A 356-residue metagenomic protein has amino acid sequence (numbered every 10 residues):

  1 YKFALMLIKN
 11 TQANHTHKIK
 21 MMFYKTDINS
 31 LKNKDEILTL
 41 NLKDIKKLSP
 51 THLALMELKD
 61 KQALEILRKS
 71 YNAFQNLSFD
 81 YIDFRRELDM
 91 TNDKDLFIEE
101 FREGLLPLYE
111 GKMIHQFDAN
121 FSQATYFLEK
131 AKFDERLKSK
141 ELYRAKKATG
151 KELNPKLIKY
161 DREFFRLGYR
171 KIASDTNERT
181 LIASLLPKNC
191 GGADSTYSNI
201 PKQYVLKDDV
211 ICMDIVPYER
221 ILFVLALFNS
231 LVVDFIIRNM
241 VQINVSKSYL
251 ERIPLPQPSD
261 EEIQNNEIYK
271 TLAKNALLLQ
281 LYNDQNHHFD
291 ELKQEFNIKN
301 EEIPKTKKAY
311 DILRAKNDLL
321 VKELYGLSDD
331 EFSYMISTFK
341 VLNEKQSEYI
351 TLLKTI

Functional and structural regions predicted by a protein language model:
Y1-I356: S-adenosyl-L-methionine
